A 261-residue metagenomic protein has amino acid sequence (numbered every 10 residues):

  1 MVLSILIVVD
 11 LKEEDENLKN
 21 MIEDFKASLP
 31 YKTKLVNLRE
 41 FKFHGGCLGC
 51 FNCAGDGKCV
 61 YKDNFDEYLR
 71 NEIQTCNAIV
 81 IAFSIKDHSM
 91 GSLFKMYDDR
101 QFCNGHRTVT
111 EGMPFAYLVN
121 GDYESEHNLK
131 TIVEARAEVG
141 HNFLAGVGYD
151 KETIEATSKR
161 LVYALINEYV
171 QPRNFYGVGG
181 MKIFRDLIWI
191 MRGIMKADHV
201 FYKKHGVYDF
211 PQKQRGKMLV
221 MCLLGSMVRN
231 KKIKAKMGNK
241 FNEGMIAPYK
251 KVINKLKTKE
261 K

Functional and structural regions predicted by a protein language model:
M1, T110-E155: Short, glycine-/small-residue-rich phosphate/pyrophosphate-handling segment
M1-C103, T157-N167, Q171-K261: N-terminal beta1-alpha1-beta2 submodule of the flavodoxin-like/Rossmannoid cofactor-binding fold
R70-I73, R107-T110, R136: Short, conserved, surface-exposed binding loops centered on an aromatic residue
D87, N104-M113: A compositional/structural signature marking long, glycine- and acidic/polar-rich segments with frequent tryptophans
C103, R107, E124, V139-F143 (+2 more regions): Short, well-ordered loop/turn and helix-capping segments at boundaries between secondary-structure elements and domains
